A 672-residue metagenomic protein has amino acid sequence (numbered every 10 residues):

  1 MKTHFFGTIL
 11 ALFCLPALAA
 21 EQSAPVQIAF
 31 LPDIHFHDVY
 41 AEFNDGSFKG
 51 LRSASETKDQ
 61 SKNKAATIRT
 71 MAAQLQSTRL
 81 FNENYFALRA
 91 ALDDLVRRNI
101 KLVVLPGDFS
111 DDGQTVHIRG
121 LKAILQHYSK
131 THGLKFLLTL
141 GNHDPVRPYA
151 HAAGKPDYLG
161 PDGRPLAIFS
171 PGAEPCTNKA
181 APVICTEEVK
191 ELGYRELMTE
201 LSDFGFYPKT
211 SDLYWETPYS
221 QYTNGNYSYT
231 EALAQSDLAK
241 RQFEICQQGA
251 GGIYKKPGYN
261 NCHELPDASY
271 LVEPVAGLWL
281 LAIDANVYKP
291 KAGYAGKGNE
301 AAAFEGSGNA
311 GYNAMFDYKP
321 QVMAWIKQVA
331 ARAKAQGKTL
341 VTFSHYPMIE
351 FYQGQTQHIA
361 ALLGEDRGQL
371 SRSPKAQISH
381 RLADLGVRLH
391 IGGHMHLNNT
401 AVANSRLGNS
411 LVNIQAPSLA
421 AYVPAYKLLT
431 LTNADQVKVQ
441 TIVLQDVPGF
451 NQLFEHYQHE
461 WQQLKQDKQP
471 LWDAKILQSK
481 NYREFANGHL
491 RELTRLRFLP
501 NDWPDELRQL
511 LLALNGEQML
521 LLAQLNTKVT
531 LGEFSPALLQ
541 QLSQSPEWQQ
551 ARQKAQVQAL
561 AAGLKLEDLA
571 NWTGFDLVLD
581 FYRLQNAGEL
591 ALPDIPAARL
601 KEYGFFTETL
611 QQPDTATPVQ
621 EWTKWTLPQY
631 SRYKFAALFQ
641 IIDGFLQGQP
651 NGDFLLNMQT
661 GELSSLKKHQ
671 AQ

Functional and structural regions predicted by a protein language model:
A20-I118: N-terminal active-site segment of His-dependent metallophosphoesterases
A20-V26, M323, Q355, F450-Q672: Non-catalytic terminal accessory segments
E21-A29, L265-A282, V287-A295, A335 (+3 more regions): Beta-strand-turn-beta hairpins that frame and shape the catalytic cleft of phosphate-ester-processing enzymes
D33, D108, G141, H345 (+1 more regions): Active-site glycine-centered loops adjacent to acidic/histidine catalytic or metal-binding residues that shape
E42-T78, L159-P175, P290-F316, Q357-G368: A solvent-exposed, charged loop/short amphipathic helix patch at secondary-structure junctions
N99, E273-P274, W279-A282, P290-G408 (+5 more regions): His/acidic metal-ligating clusters that form di-metal
P106-Q126, P145-G163, Y352-T356, N399-G408: Metal-dependent catalytic neighborhoods of phosphoester/phosphodiester hydrolases
K122-D317, Q321-A324: Extended active-site neighborhood of metal-dependent phosphoesterases/phosphodiesterases
